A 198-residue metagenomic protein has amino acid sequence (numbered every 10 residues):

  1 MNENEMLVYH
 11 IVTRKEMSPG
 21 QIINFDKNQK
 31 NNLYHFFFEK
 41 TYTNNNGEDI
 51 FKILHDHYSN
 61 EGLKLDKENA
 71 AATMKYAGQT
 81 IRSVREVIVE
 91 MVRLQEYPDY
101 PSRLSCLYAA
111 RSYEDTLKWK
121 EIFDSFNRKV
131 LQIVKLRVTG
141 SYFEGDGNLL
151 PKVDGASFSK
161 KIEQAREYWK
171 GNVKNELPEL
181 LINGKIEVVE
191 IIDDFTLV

Functional and structural regions predicted by a protein language model:
N2-L7, R14-T80, R103-S105, E114-N127 (+2 more regions): Conserved NAD+-utilizing ADP-ribose enzyme module
A72-P98: Active-site-proximal specificity loops/subdomain of glycosyltransferases
